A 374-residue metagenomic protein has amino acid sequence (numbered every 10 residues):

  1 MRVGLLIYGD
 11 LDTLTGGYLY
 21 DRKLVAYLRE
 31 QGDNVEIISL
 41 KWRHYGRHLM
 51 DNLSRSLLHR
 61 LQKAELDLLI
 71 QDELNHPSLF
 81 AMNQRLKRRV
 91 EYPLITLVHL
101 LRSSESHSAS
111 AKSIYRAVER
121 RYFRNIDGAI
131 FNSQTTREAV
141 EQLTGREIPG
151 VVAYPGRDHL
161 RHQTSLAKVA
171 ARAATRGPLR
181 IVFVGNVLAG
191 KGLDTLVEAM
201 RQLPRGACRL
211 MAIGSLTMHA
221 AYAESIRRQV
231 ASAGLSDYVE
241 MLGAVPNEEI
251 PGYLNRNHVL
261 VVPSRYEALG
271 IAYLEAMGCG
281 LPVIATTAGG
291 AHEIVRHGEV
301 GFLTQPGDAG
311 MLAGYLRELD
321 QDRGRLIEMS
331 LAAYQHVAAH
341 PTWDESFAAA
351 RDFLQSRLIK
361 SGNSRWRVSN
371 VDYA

Functional and structural regions predicted by a protein language model:
L19, L179, F183-Q202, A221-E224 (+1 more regions): A conserved mid-protein helix/loop that constitutes part of the nucleotide-sugar donor-binding site
S106-H107, E141, G156-P178: Acidic anion/phosphate-binding donor-loop and adjacent secondary structure in glycosyltransferase catalytic cores
A111-F131: Membrane-proximal helix-turn-helix segments that form the acceptor-binding/catalytic region of lipid-linked
R124-G150, R157-L160, A350: A short, active-site helix/loop in glycosyltransferases that binds the activated sugar's phosphate group
R209-R228, G243: Glycosyltransferase donor-sugar binding loop
R265: Aromatic "clamp/platform" in nucleotide-sugar-dependent glycosyltransferases that forms part of the donor/acceptor
P282-A285, V295: Short hydrophobic beta-strand element within catalytic cores of glycosyltransferases and related nucleotide-activated
R296-G298, F302-A309, E318-R323: Conserved acidic donor-binding segment of nucleotide-sugar-dependent glycosyltransferases
